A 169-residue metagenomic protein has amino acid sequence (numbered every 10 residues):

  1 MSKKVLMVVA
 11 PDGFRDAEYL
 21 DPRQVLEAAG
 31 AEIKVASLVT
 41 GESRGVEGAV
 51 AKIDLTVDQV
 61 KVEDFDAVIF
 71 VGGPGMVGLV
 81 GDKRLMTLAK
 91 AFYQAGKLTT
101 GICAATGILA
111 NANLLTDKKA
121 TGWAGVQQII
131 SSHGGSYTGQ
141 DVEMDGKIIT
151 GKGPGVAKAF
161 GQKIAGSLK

Functional and structural regions predicted by a protein language model:
M1-A95, T99, I108-N111, Q127-G139 (+1 more regions): Extended, subdomain-level signal for the structured scaffold at the beginning of enzyme domains
T99-T100, A120: A short beta-strand/loop micro-motif in the catalytic core of glycosyltransferases that engages the nucleotide-sugar
A105-D117: Glycine-rich, charge-decorated loop segments at or immediately adjacent to ligand/cofactor-binding or catalytic sites
T116-A124, Y137-Q140: Short hydrophobic/aromatic-enriched beta-strand-loop microsegments
